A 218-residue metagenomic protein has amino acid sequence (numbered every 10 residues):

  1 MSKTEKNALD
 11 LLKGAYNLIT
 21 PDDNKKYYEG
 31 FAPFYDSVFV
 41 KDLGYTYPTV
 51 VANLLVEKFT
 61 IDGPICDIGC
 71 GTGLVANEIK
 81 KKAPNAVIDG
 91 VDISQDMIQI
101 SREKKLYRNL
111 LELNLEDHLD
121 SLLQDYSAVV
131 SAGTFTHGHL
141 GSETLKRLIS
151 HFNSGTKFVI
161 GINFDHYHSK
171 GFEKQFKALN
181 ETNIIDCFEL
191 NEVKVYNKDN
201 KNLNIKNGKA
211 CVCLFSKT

Functional and structural regions predicted by a protein language model:
M1-F34: N-terminal, positively charged/glycine-rich alpha-helical extensions of SAM-dependent methyltransferases
A32-T46: Class I SAM-dependent methyltransferase Rossmann-like catalytic core, especially the SAM/SAH-binding loop
G44-D62: Conserved alpha-helix/loop element of class I SAM-dependent methyltransferases that forms part of the SAM/SAH-binding
C66-L119: Class I SAM-dependent methyltransferase SAM/SAH-binding core
E116, S127-G141: A short SAM/SAH-binding and catalytic strip from SAM-dependent methyltransferases
E143-S154: A short glycine-rich, Lys/Arg-flanked "PGG" loop and its adjoining helix->strand segment in the class I
G155-F164: Conserved beta-strand signature within the Rossmann-like core of class I S-adenosyl-L-methionine
I184-T218: Class I S-adenosyl-L-methionine
